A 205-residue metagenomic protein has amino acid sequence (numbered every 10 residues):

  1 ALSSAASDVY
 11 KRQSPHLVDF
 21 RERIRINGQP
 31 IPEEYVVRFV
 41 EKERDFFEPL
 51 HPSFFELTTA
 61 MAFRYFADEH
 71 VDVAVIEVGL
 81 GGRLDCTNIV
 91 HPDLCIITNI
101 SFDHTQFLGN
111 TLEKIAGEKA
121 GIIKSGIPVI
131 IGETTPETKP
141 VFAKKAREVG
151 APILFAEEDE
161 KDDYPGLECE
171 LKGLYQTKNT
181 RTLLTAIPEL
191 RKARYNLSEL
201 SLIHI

Functional and structural regions predicted by a protein language model:
A1-A6, Y10, I203-H204: Single conserved hydrophobic/aromatic residue that forms the stacking wall/gate of nucleotide- or nucleobase-binding
A5, M61, V141: Short Gly/charged-rich anion-binding patches and loops
A5-A6, F39, K119: Activation loop
K11-V90, L108: ATP-dependent carboxylate-amine ligase catalytic core
H16, H104-T105, H204: Histidine-centered active-site/metal-ligand motif
L57, E69-E77, P92-E170, L174-L200: Acidic, Mg2+-coordinating active-site environments of NTP-dependent enzymes
